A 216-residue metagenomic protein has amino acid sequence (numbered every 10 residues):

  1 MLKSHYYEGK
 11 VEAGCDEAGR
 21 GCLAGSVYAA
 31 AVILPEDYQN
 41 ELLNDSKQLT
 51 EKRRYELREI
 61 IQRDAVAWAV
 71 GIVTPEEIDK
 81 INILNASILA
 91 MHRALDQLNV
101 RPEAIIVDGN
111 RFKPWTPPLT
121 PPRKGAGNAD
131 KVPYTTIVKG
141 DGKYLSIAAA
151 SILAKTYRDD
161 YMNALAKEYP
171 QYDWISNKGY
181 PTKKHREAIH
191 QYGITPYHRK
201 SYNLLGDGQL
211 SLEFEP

Functional and structural regions predicted by a protein language model:
M1-K124, N128-P216: RNase H-like, Mg2+-dependent phosphodiesterase core, and more generally RNA phosphate-backbone-engaging helix-loop
